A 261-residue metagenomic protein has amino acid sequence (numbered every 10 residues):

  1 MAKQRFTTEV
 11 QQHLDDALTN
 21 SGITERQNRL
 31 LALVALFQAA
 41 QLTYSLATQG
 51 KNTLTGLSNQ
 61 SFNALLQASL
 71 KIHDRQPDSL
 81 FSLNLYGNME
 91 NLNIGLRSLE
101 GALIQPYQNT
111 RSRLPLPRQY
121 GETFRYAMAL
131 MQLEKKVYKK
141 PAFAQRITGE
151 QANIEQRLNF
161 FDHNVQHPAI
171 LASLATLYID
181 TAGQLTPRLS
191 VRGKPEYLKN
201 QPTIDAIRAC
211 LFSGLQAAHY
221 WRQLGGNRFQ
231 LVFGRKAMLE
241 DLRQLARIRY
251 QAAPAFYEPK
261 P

Functional and structural regions predicted by a protein language model:
A2-S98: Leu/Val/Ala/Ile-rich N-terminal alpha-helices, chiefly Sec-type signal peptides and the beginnings
N20-V34, G56, L83, R113-F124 (+4 more regions): Short, solvent-exposed segments of well-ordered alpha helices
L31, A35-L42, R125, A129 (+8 more regions): Charged, amphipathic alpha-helical oligomerization/scaffolding segments
T48-T55, G193, G226-F233: Structured alpha-helical bundle/scaffold domains in large eukaryotic membrane-trafficking regulators
S61-I72, N153-F161, F233-Y250: Short, mixed-charge aromatic SLiMs
L66-V165: Long amphipathic alpha-helical segments with strong coiled-coil/leucine-zipper propensity
A152-G226: Conserved binding-pocket/active-site segment within a compact domain
T203-P261: Alpha-helical oligomerization segments
